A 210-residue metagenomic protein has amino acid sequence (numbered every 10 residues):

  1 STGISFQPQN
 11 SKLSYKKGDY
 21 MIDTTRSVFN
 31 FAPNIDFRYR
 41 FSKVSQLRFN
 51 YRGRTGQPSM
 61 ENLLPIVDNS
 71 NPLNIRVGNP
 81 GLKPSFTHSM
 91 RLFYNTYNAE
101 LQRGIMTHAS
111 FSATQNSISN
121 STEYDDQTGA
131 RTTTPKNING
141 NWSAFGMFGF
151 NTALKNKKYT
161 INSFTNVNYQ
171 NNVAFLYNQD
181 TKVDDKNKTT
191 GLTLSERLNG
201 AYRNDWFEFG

Functional and structural regions predicted by a protein language model:
S1-G210: Exposed, low-structure sequence patches enriched in small/polar residues
